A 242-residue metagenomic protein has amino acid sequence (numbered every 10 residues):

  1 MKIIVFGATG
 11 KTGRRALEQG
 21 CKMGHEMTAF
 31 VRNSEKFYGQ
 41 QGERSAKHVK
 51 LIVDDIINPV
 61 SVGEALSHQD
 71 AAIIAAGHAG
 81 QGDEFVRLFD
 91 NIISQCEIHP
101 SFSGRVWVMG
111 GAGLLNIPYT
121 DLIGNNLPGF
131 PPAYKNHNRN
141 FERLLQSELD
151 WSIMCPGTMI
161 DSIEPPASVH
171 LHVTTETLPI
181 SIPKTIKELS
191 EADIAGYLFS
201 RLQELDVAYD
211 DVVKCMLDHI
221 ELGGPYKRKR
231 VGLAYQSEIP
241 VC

Functional and structural regions predicted by a protein language model:
M1-H25: N-terminal Rossmann NAD(P)H-binding glycine-rich loop of SDR-like oxidoreductase domains
K2, T9-K11, S67, L189-C242: Mid/C-terminal beta-alpha module of Rossmann-like enzyme folds, strongest in SDR-family dehydrogenases/epimerases
I4, T28, S152: Conserved beta-strand positions in the Rossmann-like core of class I SAM-dependent methyltransferases
G24-E35: Conserved glycine-rich Rossmann-like NAD(P)H-binding loop of the short-chain dehydrogenase/reductase
S34-I98: NAD(P)H-binding glycine-rich loop region in Rossmannoid oxidoreductase-like domains and their noncatalytic homologs
G80-H172: Glycine-/Pro-rich loop/turn segments that contact NAD(P) or position catalytic residues in Rossmann-like domains
D161-I182, H219-K229: Glycine/proline-rich active-site loop of Rossmann-fold NAD(P)-dependent oxidoreductases
